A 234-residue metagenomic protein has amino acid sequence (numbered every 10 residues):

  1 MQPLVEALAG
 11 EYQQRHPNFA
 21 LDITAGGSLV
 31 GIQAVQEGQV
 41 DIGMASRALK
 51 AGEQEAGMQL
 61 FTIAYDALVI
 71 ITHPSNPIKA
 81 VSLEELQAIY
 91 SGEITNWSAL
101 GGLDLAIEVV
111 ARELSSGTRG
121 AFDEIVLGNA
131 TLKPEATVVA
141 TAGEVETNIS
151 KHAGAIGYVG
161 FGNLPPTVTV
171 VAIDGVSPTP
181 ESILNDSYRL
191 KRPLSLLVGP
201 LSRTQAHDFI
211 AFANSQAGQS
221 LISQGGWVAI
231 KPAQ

Functional and structural regions predicted by a protein language model:
M1-Q234: Exported/periplasmic ABC-transporter solute-binding proteins
